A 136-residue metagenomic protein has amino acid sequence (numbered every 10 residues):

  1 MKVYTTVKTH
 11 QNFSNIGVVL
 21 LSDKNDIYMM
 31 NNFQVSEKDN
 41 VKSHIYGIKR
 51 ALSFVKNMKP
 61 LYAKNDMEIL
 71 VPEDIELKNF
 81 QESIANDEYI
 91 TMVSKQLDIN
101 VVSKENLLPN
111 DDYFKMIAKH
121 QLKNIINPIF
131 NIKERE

Functional and structural regions predicted by a protein language model:
M1-K42: RNase H-like nuclease fold core
T5, L20-S22, V71, V101-K104 (+1 more regions): Surface-exposed beta-strand edges and flanking loops
K24, L107, D111-D112, P128 (+1 more regions): Short linear motifs in intrinsically disordered/low-complexity regions
F33-E37, R50, D98-V101, I132-E134: Short C-terminal domain-edge/linker segments immediately following a structured domain
K42, Y46-R50: Short amphipathic alpha-helical face segments that pack within enzyme cores and frequently flank/anchor catalytic
K49-K123: RNase H catalytic domain
M116-E136: Charged phosphate-binding loop/patch that engages nucleotide di/tri-phosphates or the phosphate backbone of nucleic
